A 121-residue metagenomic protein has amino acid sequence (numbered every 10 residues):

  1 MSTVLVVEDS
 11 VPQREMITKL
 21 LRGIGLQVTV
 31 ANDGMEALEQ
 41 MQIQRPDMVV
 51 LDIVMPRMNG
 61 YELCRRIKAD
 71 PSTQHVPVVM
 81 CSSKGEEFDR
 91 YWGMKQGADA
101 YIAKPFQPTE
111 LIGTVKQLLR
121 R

Functional and structural regions predicted by a protein language model:
E8: Conserved acidic carboxylate
E15-G23: Charged docking surfaces used in two-component/phosphorelay signaling
V30-M48: Acidic, metal-coordinating helix/loop segments flanking the phosphotransfer/catalytic sites of two-component signaling
M55: Receiver (REC) domain active-site loop signature in two-component systems and cognate sites in sensor histidine kinases
F106-K116: C-terminal output helix
